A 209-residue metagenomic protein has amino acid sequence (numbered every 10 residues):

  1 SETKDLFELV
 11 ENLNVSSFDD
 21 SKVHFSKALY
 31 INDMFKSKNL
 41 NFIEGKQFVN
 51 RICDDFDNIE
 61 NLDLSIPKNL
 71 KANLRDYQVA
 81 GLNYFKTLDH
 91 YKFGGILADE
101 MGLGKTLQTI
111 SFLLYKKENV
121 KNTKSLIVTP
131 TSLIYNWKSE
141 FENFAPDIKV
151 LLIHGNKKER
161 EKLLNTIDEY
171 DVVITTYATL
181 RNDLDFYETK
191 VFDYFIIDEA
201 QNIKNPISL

Functional and structural regions predicted by a protein language model:
S1-D55, N122: Charged, low-complexity intrinsically disordered regions
F42-L209: ASCE P-loop NTPase motor core, strongest for the SF2 helicase catalytic module
